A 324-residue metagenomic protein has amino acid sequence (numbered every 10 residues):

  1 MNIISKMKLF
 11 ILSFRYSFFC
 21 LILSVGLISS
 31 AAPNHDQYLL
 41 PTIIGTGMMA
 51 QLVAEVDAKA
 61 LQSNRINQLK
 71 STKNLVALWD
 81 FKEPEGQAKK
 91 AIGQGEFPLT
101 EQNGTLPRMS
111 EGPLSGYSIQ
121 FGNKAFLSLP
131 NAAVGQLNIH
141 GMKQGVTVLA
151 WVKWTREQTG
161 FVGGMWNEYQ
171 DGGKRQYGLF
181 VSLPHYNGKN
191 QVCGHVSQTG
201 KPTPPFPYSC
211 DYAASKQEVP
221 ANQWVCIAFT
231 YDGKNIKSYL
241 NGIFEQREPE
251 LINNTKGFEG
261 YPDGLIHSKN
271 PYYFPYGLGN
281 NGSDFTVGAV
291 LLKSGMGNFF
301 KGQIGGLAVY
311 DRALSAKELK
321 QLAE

Functional and structural regions predicted by a protein language model:
I3-F18: Bacterial N-terminal signal peptides that target proteins for export
S17-G26: Bacterial N-terminal signal peptides
N34-T105, M109-E324: Extracellular glycan-associated modules
